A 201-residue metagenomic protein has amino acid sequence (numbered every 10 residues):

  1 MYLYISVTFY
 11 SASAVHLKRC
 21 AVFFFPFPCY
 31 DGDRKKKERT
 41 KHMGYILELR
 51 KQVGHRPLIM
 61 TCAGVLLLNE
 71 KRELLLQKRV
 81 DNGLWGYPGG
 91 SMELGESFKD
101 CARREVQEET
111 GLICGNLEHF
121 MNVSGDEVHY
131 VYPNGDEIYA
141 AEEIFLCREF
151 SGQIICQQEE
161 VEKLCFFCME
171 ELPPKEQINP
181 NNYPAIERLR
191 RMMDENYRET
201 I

Functional and structural regions predicted by a protein language model:
Y4-S6, S13-V15, C20-A21: Intrinsically disordered, low-complexity segments enriched in serine/proline and basic residues
V22-H42: Short, Lys/Arg-enriched N-terminal segments with co-localized hydrophobic residues within the first ~10-30 amino acids
K41-G64, D136: Acidic, metal-coordinating catalytic segment for phosphate/diphosphate chemistry, firing primarily on the Nudix
N69-E109: Conserved Nudix-box catalytic region and its N-terminal flanking loop in Nudix hydrolases and closely related
G83-L84, I154-I201: Nudix hydrolase/Nudix homology domain
I113-V123: A short coil-to-beta-strand element that immediately follows conserved catalytic motifs
V123-Q153: Active-site-adjacent beta-strand/loop module that shapes the phosphate/pyrophosphate-binding cleft
